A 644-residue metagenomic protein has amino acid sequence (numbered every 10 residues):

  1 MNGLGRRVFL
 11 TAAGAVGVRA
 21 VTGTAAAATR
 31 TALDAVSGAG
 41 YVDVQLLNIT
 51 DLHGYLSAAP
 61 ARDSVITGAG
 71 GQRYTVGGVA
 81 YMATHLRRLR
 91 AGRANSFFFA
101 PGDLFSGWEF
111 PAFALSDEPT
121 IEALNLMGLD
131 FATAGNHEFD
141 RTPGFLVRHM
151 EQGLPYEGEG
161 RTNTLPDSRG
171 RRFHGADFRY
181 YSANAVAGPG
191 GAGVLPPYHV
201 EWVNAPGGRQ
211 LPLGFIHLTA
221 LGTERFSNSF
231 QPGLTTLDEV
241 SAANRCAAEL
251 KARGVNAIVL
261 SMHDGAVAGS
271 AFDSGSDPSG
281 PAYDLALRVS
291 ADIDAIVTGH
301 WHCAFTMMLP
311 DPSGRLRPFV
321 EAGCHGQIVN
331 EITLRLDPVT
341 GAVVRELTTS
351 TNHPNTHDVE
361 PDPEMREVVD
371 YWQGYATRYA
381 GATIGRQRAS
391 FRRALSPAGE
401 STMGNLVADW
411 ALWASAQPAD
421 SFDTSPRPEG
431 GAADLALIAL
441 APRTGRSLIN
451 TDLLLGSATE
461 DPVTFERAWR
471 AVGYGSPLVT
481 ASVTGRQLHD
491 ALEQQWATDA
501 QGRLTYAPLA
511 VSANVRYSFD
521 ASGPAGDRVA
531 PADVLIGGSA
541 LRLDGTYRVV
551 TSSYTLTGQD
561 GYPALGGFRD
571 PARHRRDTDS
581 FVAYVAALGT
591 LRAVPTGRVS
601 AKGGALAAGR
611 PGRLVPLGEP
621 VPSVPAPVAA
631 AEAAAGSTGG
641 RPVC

Functional and structural regions predicted by a protein language model:
L4, V8-G17, A28-P354, M403-W410 (+3 more regions): Acidic, metal/ion-coordinating pockets
R19-T24: C-terminal segment of classical bacterial N-terminal signal peptides
A39-R87, A91, N125-L126, E224-V240 (+4 more regions): Catalytic centers of hydrolytic enzymes
